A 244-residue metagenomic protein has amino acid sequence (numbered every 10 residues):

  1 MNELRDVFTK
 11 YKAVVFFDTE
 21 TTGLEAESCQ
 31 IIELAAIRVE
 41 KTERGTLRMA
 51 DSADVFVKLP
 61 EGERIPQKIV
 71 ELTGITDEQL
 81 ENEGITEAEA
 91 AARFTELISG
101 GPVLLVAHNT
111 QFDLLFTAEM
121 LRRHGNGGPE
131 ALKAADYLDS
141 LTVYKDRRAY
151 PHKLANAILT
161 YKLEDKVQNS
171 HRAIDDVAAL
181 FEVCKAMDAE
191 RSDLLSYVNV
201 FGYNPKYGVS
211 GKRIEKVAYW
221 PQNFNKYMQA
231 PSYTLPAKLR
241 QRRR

Functional and structural regions predicted by a protein language model:
M1-D6, E182-R244: Acidic two-metal-ion nuclease catalytic site recognized across multiple nuclease folds, prominently DnaQ/RNase D-T
M1-L132, N156-H171: Conserved non-catalytic scaffold segment of RNase H-like nuclease domains
T21-G23, T142, A179: Short, glycine/acidic-enriched loop or turn micro-motifs at the edges of active sites
F112-D113, Y150, A179: Short phosphate-engaging motifs
A135-H152: Short alpha-helix plus adjacent loop in nuclease-associated cores
Y137-L141, T160, H171, D175: A contiguous pocket-lining binding segment that forms or flanks enzyme active sites
T142-K145, L159, E182-K185: Generic alpha-helical structural context detector
R172-K185: Acidic, divalent-metal-coordinating active-site segment for phosphoryl/phosphodiester hydrolysis, typified by short
